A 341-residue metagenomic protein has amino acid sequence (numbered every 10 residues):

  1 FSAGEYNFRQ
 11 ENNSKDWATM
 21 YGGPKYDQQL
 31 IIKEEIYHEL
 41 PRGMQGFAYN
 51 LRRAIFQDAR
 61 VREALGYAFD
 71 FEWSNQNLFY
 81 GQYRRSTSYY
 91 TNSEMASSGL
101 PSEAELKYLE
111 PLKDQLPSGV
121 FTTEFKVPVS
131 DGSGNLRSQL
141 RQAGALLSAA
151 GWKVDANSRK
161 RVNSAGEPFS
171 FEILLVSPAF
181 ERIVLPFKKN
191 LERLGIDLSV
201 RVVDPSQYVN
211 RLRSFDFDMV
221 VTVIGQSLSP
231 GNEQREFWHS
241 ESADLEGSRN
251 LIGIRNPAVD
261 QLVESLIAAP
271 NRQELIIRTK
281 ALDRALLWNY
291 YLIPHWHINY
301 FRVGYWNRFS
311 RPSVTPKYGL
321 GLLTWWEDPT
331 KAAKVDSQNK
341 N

Functional and structural regions predicted by a protein language model:
F1-R53, E63-A64, F69-S93, M219-G225: Extracellular/periplasmic solute-recognition and catalytic clefts
F1-S2, Y6-P24, N190-D244: Periplasmic binding protein-like
E5-N7, Q57-R62, D70-S74, P168-S170 (+3 more regions): Loop/turn elements at helix/coil->beta-strand transitions in domains of secreted/extracellular proteins
E34, Q45, E167-V176, L198-R201: Short, well-ordered beta-strand elements
R52-V61, A269: Short helix-loop capping/hinge motifs at secondary-structure junctions, enriched in acidic/polar residues
A59, L140-E172: Immediate post-signal peptide segment of exported/extracytoplasmic ligand-binding proteins
Y67-V127, L140-A145, A179-K188, N210-N341: Detector for C-terminal structural segments
P117-K126, V162-V176: Short, conserved helix/loop micro-motifs enriched in His/Cys and acidic residues
